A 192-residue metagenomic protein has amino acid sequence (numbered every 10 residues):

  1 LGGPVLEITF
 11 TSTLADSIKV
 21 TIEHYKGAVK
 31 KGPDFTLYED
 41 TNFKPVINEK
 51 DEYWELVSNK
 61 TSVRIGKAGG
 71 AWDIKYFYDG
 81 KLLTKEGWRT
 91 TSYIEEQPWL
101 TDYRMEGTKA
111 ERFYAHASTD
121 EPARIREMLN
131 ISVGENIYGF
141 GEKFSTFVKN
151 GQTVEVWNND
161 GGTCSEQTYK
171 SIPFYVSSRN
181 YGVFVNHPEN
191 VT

Functional and structural regions predicted by a protein language model:
G2-W54, I94: A low-complexity, Ser/Thr/Gly/Pro-enriched, surface-exposed linker/loop concept that marks segments flanking
E49-T192: Catalytic and substrate-binding clefts that recognize carbohydrates or anionic sugar/phosphate headgroups
